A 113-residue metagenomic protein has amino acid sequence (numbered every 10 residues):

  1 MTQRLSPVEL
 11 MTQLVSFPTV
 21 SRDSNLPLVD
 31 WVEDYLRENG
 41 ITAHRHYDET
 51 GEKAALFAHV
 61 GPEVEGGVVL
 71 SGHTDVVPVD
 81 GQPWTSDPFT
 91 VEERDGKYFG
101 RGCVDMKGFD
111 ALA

Functional and structural regions predicted by a protein language model:
T2-C103, D110: Acidic/His- and Gly-rich active-site-bordering loop/insert found across diverse amide/peptide-bond hydrolases
